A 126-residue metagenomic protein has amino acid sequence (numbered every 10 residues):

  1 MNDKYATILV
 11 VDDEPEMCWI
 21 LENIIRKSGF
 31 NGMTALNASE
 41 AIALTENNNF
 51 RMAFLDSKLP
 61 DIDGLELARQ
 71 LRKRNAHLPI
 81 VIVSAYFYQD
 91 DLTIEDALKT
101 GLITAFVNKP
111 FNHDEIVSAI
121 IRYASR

Functional and structural regions predicted by a protein language model:
M1-T7, N112-R126: Non-catalytic signal-transmission and effector/linker regions of two-component phosphorelay proteins
P15-M33: Two-component/phosphorelay signaling modules centered on CheY-like receiver
T34, L59-I62: Residue-level signal for the "D+5" position in two-component response regulator receiver
N37, D63-E66: Acidic catalytic/metal-coordinating carboxylates
N48-F54, L59: Active-site beta3 strand of CheY-like receiver
L65-A76, D96: Short amphipathic alpha-helix used as the core "switch/output" element in two-component signaling
E66, F87-A105, D114, S118: Alpha4 helix (beta4-alpha4-beta5 surface) of REC/receiver domains from two-component response regulators
V83-A85: Hydrophobic/aromatic residues positioned on beta-strands within the core alpha/beta folds
